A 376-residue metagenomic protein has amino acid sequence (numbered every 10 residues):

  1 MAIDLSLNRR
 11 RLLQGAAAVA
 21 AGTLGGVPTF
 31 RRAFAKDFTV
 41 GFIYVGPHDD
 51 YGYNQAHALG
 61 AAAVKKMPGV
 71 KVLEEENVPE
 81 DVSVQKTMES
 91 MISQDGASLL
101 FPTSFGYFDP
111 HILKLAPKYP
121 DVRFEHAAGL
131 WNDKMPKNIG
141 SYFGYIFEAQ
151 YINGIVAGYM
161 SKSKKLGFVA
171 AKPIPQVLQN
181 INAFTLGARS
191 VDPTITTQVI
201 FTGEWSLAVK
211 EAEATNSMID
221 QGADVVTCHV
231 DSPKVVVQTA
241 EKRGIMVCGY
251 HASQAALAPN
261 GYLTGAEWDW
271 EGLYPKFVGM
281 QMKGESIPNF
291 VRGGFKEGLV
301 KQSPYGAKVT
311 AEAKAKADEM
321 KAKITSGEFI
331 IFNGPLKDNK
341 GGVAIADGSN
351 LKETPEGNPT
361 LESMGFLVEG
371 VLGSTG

Functional and structural regions predicted by a protein language model:
M1-N8, A18-G25, R32-F34: N-terminal secretory signal peptides
R11-Q14: Helix-enriched interaction subdomains in cytosolic or periplasmic regions, typified by TIR/SEFIR signaling/NADase cores
K36-G376: A residue-level marker of the well-folded mature domains of exported/periplasmic proteins
